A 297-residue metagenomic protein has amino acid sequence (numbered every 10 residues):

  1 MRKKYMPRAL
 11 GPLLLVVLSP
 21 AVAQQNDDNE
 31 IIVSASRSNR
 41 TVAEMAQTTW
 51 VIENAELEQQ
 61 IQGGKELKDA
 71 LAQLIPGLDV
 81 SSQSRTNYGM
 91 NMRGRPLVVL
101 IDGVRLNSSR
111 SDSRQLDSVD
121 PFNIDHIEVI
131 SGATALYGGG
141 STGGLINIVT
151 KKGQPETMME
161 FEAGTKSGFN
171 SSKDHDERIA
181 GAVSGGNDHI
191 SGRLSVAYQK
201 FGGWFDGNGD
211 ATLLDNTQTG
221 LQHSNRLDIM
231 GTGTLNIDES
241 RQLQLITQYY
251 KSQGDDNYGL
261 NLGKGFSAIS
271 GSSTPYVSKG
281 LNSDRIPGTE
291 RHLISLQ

Functional and structural regions predicted by a protein language model:
D28-Q62: N-terminal periplasmic "start-of-domain" segments of outer-membrane beta-barrel proteins
S34, K68-R105, D125: Extracytoplasmic beta-strand/coil segments of soluble accessory domains associated with Gram-negative outer-membrane
S38-R40, L106, G164-G168, Q199-G203 (+2 more regions): Structural signature of outer-membrane beta-barrel domains
V104-S131, G181, G231: Short acidic/polar hinge/loop motifs at secondary-structure boundaries that mediate gating or recognition
S111, G164-F169, L213-T219, S278-I286 (+2 more regions): Extracellular loop and loop/strand-boundary signature of outer-membrane beta-barrel proteins
V119-E162: A beta-strand signature from Gram-negative outer-membrane beta-barrel systems, especially the internal plug domain
S172-G202, D210-Y258, E290-I294: Transmembrane beta-barrel wall of Gram-negative outer-membrane proteins
D206-T219, N257-D284: Solvent-exposed loop segments that connect transmembrane elements
